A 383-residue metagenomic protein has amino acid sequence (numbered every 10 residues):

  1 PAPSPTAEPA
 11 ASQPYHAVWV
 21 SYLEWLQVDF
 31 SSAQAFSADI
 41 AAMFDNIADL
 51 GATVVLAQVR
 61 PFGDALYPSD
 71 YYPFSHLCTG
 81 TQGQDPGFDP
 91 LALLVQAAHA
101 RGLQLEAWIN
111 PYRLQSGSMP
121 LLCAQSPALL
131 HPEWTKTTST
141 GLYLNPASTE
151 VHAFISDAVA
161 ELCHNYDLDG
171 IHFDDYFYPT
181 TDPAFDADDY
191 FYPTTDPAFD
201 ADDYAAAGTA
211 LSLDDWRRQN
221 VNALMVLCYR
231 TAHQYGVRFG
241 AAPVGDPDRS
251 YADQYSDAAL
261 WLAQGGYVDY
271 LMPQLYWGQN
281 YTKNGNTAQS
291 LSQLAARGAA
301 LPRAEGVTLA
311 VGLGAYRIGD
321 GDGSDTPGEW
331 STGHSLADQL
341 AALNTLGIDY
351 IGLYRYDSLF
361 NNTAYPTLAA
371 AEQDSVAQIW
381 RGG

Functional and structural regions predicted by a protein language model:
A10-A38, V95, E106-E161, N165 (+1 more regions): Active-site-adjacent "subsite" loops/lids of carbohydrate-active enzymes
H16-V20, V55-A57, L105-A107, I171-F173 (+4 more regions): Hydrophobic faces of well-ordered beta-strands that scaffold small-molecule active sites in alpha/beta enzyme cores
L23-Q34, Y71-F88, T138-A153, T209-N220 (+2 more regions): The substrate-binding groove and active-site-proximal loops of carbohydrate-active enzymes, especially glycoside
S32-L50, L77-R101, Q219-V226, S292: Aromatic- and glycine-enriched glycan-recognition loops and surfaces that form the carbohydrate-binding subsites
F36, A128-Q264, Q274-W277: Polysaccharide-binding and catalytic clefts of secreted carbohydrate-active enzymes
A38-A65, N165-G170, Q264-L271, L343-I351: Catalytic domains of carbohydrate-active enzymes, especially glycoside hydrolases
L50-P86: Aromatic-lined carbohydrate-binding/catalytic grooves of carbohydrate-active enzymes
Q264-S290, R297-G383: Substrate-binding cleft of secreted/luminal carbohydrate-active enzymes
